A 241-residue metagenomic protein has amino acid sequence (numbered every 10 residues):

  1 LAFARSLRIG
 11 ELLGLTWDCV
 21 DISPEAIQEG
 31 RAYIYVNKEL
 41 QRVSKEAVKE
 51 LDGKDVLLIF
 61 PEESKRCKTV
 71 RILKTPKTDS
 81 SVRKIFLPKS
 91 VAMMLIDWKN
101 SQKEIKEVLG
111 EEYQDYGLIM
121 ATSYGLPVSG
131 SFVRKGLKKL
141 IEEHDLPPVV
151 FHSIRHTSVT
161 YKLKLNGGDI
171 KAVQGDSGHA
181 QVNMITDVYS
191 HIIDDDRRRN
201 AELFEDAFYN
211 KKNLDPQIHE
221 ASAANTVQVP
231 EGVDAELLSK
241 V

Functional and structural regions predicted by a protein language model:
L1-W17, I27-R31, S80-V82, E112: Basic, Lys/Arg- and aromatic-enriched nucleic-acid-binding interface segment
A4-E11, S131-F132, G136-E143, S153-A180 (+1 more regions): C-terminal catalytic core of tyrosine-transesterase DNA break-rejoin enzymes
G10-W17, V108-L109, Y113, P127-V128 (+4 more regions): Gram-positive cell-envelope targeting signals
S23-G30, K38-D79, V91, E202-V241: C-terminal secondary-structure termini that scaffold catalytic or DNA-interacting sites
E25, K99-K103, K138, E142-D145 (+5 more regions): Hydrophobic alpha-helix feature that most strongly marks membrane-spanning transmembrane helices and their immediate
I27, Y33-V36, V150, Y161 (+2 more regions): Short functional hotspots where side chains directly engage DNA or cofactors
E62-I72, P76-L146: Active-site/catalytic core of tyrosine-dependent DNA strand-transfer enzymes
